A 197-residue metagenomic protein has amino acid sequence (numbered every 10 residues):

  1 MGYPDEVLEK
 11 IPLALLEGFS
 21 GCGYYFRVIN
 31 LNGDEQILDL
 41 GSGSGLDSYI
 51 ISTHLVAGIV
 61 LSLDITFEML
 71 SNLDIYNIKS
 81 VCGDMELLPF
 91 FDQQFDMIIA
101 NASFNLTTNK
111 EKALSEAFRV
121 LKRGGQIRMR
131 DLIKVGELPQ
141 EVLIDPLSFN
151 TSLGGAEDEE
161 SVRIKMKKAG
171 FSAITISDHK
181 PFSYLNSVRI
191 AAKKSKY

Functional and structural regions predicted by a protein language model:
G2-E35, I50, H54: Conserved alpha-helix/loop element of class I SAM-dependent methyltransferases that forms part of the SAM/SAH-binding
Q36-L87: Class I SAM-dependent methyltransferase SAM/SAH-binding core
E86-I98: A short acidic, Gly/Pro-enriched loop at the edge of an enzyme's catalytic core that lines a small-molecule cofactor
M97-N109: A short SAM/SAH-binding and catalytic strip from SAM-dependent methyltransferases
E111-Q126: A short glycine-rich, Lys/Arg-flanked "PGG" loop and its adjoining helix->strand segment in the class I
K134-L153: Short, glycine-/aromatic-enriched active-site segment of Class I SAM-dependent methyltransferases
G154-A169: Short alpha-helix
A169-Y197: Core SAM-dependent methyltransferase catalytic element
